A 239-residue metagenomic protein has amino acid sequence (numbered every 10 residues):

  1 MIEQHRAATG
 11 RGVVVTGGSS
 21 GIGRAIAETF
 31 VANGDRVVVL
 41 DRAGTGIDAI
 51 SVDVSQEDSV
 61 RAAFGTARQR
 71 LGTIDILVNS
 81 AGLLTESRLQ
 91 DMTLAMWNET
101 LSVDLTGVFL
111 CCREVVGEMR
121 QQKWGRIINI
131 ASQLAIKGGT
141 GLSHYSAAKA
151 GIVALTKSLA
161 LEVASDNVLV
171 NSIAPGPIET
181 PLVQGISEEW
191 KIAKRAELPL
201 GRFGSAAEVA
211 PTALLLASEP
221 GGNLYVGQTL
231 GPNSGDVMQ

Functional and structural regions predicted by a protein language model:
S19-S20: Conserved glycine-rich cofactor-binding loop
L83, Q90-F109, W124, I128 (+2 more regions): Catalytic Tyr-X3-Lys loop
R88-L89, M96-L101, V183, W190 (+1 more regions): Substrate-binding pocket helix/loop in short-chain dehydrogenase/reductase
Q90, K137-S143, S165-D166, G201: Active-site loop immediately N-terminal to the catalytic Tyr-X3-Lys motif of short-chain dehydrogenase/reductase
C112, A148, T156: Active-site helix of classical SDR
G117, L161-S165: Alpha-helical segment proximal to the catalytic Tyr-Lys
W124, F203-P232, V237: C-terminal substrate-recognition "lid" of short-chain dehydrogenase/reductases
S132: Residue(s) in the substrate-gating loop at a strand-loop-helix junction that position the organic substrate next
